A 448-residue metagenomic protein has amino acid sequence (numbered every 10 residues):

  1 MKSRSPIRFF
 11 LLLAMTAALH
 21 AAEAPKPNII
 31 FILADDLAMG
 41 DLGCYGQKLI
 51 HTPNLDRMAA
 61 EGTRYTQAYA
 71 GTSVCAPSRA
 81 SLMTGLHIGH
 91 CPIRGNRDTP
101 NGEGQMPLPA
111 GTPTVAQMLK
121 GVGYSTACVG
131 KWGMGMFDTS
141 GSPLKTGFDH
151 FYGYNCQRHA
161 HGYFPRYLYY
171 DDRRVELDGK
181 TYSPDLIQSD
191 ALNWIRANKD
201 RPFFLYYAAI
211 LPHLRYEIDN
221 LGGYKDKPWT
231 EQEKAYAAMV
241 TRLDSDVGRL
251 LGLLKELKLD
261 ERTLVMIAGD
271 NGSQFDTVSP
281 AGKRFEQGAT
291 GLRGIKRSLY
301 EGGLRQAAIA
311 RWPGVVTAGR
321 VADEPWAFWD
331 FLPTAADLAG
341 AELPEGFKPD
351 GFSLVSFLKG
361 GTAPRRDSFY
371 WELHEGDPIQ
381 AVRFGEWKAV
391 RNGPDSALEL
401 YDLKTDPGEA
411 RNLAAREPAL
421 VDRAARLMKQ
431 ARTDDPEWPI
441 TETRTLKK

Functional and structural regions predicted by a protein language model:
M1-R8: Positively charged n-region of N-terminal signal peptides that target proteins for export
K2, A21-E399, L403-K448: Formylglycine-dependent sulfatase
R8-A18: Bacterial N-terminal signal peptides
